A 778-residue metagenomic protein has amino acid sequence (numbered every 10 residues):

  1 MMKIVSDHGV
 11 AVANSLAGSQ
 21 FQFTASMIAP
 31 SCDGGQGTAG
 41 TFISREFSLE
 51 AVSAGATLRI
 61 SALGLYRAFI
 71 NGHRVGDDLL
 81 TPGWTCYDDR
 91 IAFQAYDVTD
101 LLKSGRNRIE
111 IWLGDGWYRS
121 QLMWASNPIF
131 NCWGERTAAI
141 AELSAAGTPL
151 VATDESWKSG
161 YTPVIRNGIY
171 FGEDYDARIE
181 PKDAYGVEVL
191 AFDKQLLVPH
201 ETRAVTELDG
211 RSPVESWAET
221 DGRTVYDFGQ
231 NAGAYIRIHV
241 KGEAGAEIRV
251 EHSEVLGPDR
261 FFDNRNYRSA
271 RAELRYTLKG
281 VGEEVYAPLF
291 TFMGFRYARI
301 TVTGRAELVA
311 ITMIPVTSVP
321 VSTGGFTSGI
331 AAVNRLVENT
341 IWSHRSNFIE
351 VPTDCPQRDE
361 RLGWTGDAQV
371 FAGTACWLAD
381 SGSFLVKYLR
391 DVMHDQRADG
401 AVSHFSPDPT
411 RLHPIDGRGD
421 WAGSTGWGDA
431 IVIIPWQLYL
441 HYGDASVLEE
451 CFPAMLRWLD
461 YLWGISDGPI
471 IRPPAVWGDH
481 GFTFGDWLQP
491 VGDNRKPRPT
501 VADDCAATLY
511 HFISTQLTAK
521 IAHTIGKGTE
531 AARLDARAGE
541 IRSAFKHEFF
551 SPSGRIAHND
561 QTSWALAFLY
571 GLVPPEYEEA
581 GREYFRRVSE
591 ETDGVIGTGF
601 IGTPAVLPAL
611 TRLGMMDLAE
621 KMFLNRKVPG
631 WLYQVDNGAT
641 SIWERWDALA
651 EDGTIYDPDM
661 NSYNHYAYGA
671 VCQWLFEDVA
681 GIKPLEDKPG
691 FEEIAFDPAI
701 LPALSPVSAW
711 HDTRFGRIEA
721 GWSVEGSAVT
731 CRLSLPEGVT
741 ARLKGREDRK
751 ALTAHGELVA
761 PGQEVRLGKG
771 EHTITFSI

Functional and structural regions predicted by a protein language model:
M1-R358, G366-D367, S383-V386, D399-P407 (+4 more regions): Extracellular/oxidizing-compartment recognition motifs
T57-I60, Y235-E254, F290, I300-T301 (+5 more regions): Alpha-helical support elements that line or immediately flank enzyme active sites and cofactor-binding pockets
H73-P82, C86-D88, F261-R271, G382-D493 (+1 more regions): Helix-terminus loop motifs that line ligand-binding clefts
D78, T508-K527: Conserved, charged catalytic cores of large soluble enzymes
I109, R166, Y170-D176, D359-E360 (+9 more regions): C-terminal capping/lid segments that line or modulate ligand- or cofactor-binding pockets
W133-E142, A152-E180, V198-D209, D617-I778: Non-catalytic C-terminal accessory modules of carbohydrate-active enzymes
A152-S156, R305-N339, R345, P352-S406 (+5 more regions): Active-site acid/base region of carbohydrate-active enzymes
